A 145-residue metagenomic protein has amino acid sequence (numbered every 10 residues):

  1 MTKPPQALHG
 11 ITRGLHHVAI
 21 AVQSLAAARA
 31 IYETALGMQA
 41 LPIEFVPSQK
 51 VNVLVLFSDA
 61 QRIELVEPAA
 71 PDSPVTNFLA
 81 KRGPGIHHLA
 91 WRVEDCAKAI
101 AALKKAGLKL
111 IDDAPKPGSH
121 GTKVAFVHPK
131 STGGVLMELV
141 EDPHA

Functional and structural regions predicted by a protein language model:
M1-R29, P84-V93, D142-A145: N-terminal beta-strand motif that seeds the catalytic metal site of vicinal oxygen chelate
T2-I11, L54-V55, W91, I100-A145: Vicinal oxygen chelate
A28-E33, L103: Conserved active-site tyrosine of GNAT-family acetyltransferases
A28-R29, N52, A99: Residues within well-ordered alpha-helices
T34-A40, G107-L110: Conserved acetyl-CoA-binding loop of GNAT-fold acetyltransferases
Q39-A80, H120-H144: Conserved short beta-strand elements that form part of the metal-binding/catalytic scaffold of enzyme active sites
F78, R82-A106: Mid-chain, well-packed structural core segment of small domains
